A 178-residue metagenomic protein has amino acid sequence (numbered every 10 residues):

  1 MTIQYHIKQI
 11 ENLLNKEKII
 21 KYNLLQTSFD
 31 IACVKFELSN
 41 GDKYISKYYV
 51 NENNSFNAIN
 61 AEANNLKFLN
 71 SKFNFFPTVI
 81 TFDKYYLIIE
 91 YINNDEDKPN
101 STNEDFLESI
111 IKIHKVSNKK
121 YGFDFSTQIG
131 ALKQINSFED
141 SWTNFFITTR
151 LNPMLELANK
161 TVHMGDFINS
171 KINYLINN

Functional and structural regions predicted by a protein language model:
T2-L13, N118-N178: An alpha-helical support segment within catalytic cores of ATP-dependent transferases
I10-E11, K18, F36, L69: Broad structural signal for hydrophobic residues in well-ordered alpha-helices, predominantly aliphatic
L14-N15, F73: A broad structural signal for alpha-helix termini and local helix breaks/kinks
K16-L24: Conserved N-terminal boundary motif of the eukaryotic protein kinase catalytic domain
N23-N144: ATP-binding pocket architecture of kinase catalytic cores
